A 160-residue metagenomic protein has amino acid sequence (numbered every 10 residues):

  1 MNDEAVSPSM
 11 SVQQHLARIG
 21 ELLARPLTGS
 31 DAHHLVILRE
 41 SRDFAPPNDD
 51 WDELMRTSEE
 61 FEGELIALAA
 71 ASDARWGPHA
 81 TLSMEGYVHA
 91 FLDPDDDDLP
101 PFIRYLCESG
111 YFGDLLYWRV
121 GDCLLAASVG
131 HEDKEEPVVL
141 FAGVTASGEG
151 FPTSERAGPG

Functional and structural regions predicted by a protein language model:
M1-I103, L125-G160: Short helix/turn-capping signatures at newly exposed starts of structured segments
Y105-L116: Structured, amphipathic secondary-structure segments that form assembly/contact surfaces in multi-subunit
W118-G121: Active-site beta-strand termini and strand-to-loop segments that position acidic
